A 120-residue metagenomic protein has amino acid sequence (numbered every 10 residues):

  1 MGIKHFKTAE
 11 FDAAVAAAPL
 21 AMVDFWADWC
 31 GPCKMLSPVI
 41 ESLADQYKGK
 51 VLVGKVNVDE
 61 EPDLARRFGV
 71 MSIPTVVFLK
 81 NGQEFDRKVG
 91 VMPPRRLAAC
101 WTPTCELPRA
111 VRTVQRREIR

Functional and structural regions predicted by a protein language model:
G2, W26, L52-G54: Conserved Rossmann-like nucleotide-binding pocket used by diverse enzymes that bind dinucleotide cofactors
I3-A21: A short beta-strand-turn-helix
A18-L20, S37-V56, P62: Conserved helix-turn-beta segment immediately C-terminal to the redox Cys motif in thioredoxin-like folds
P19, W26-W29, S72: Short pre-active-site segment immediately N-terminal to redox-active cysteine/selenocysteine motifs in thiol-based
A21, P62, F68-V77, M92: Structural micro-motif
F25-V39: Conserved redox-active cysteine motifs that mediate thiol-disulfide chemistry, especially di-cysteine Cys-X(1-2)-Cys
V77-A110: Non-catalytic, surface beta->alpha helical segment in thiol-disulfide oxidoreductase systems
